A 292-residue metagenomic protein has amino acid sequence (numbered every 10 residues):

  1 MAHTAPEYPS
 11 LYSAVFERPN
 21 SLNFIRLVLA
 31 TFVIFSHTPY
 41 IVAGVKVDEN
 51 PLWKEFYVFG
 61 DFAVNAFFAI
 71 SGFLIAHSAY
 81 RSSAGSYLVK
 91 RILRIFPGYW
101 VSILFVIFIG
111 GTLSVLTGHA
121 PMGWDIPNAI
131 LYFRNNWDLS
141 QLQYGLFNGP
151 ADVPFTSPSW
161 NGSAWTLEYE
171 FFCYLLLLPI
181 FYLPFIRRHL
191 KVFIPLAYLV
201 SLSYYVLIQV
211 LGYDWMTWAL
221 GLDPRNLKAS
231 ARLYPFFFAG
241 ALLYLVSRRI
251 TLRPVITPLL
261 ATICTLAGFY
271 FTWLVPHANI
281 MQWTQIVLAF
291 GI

Functional and structural regions predicted by a protein language model:
A2-P9, A63-L93, G98-G123: Juxtamembrane transmembrane-helix termini
P19-Y80, F96-Y99: Functionally critical transmembrane alpha-helices in membrane proteins and complexes, commonly lining
F32-T38, A197-V210, A261-L274: Aromatic-anchored segments of alpha-helical transmembrane domains
L52-F62, F96-F171, L175, T284-I292: Membrane-interface helix-loop-helix regions
F73-Y80, S102, C173, L177-F185 (+3 more regions): Hydrophobic transmembrane alpha-helices
W160, W218-L227, R249, F269-I280: Membrane-interface helix caps and helix-loop-helix hairpins in membrane proteins
F171-V200, Y244-P258: Solvent-exposed interhelical
F237, T262-I292: Alpha-helical transmembrane segments of multi-pass integral membrane proteins
